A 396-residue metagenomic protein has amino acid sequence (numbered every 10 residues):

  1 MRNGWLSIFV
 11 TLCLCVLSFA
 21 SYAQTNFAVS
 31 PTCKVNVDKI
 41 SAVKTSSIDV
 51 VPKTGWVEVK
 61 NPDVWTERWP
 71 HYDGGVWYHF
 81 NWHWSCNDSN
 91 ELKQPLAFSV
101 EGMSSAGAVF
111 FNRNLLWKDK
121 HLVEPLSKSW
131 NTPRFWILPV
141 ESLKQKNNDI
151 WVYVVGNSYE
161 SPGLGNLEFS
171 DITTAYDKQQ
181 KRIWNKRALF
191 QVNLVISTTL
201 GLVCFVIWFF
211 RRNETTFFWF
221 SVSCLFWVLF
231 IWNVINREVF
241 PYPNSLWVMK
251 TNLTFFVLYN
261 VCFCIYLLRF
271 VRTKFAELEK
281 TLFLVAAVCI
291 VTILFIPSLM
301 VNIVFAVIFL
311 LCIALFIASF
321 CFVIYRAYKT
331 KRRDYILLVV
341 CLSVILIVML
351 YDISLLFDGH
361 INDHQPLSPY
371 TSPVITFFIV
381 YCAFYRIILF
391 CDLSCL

Functional and structural regions predicted by a protein language model:
S18-A20: N-terminal signal peptide c-region/cleavage motif recognized by signal peptidases
A23-L92: Extended carbohydrate-recognition surfaces in non-catalytic/accessory domains of CAZymes and lectin-like proteins
W56, N87-N112, I150-V152: Aromatic-lined ligand-binding clefts that engage carbohydrates, nucleic acids, or primary amines
F111-D149, Y153-N166: Beta-strand-rich ligand-recognition modules
S158-R182: Glycine/proline-rich low-complexity spacer/linker segments in large multi-domain proteins
Q179-R211, A306-A327: First transmembrane helix
L200-C224, L229: Juxtamembrane interface at the cytosolic side of transmembrane helices
V228-L396: Interfacial "cap-and-anchor" motif at the non-cytosolic start of specific transmembrane alpha-helices
